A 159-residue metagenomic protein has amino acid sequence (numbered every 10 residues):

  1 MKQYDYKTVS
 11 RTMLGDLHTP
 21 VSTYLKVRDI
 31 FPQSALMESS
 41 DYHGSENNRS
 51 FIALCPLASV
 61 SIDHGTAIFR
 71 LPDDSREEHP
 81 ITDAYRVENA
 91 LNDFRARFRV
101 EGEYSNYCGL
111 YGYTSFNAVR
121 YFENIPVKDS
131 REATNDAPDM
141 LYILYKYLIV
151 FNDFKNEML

Functional and structural regions predicted by a protein language model:
M1-L159: Signature of the chorismate-utilizing enzyme
